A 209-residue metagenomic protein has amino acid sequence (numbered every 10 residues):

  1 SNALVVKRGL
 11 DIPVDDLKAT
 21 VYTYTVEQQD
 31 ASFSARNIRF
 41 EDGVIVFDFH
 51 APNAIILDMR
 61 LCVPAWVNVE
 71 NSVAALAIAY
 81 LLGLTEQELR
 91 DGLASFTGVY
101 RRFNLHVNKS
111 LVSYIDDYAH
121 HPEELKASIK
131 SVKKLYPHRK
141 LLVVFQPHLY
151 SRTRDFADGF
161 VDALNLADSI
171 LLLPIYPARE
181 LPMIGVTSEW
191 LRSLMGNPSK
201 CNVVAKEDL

Functional and structural regions predicted by a protein language model:
S1-S113, H138-R139, E189-G196: Acidic, Mg2+-coordinating active-site environments of NTP-dependent enzymes
E27-F33, A178, E207-L209: A short acidic, often aromatic-flanked loop/helix-cap motif at beta-alpha or helix-coil junctions that lines enzyme
A65-N68, Y118, L181: Hydrophobic alpha-helical scaffolding
A74, H120, E124: Conserved cofactor-binding/catalytic machinery of classical short-chain dehydrogenase/reductase
E88, A127, D155-F156, V204: Short, conserved clusters of charged catalytic residues that mark active-site and nucleotide-handling motifs
V99, E123, K130-G196: Active-site beta-alpha connecting loops in nucleotide-dependent enzymes
Y114-H120: Switch II (G3) loop of P-loop NTPases
K200-D208: Short acidic-hydrophobic, aromatic-tinged amphipathic segments that line or gate anion-handling sites
